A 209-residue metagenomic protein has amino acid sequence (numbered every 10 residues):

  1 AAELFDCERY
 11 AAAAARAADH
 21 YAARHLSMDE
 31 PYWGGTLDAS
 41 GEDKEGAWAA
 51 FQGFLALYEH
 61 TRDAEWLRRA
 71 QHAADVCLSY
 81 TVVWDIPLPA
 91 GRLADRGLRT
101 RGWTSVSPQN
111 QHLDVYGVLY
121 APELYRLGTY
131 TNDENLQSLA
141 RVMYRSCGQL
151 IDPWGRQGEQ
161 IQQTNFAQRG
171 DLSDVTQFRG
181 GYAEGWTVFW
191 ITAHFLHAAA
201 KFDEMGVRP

Functional and structural regions predicted by a protein language model:
A1-P209: Glycan-recognition and catalytic cores of secretory/periplasmic carbohydrate-active enzymes
